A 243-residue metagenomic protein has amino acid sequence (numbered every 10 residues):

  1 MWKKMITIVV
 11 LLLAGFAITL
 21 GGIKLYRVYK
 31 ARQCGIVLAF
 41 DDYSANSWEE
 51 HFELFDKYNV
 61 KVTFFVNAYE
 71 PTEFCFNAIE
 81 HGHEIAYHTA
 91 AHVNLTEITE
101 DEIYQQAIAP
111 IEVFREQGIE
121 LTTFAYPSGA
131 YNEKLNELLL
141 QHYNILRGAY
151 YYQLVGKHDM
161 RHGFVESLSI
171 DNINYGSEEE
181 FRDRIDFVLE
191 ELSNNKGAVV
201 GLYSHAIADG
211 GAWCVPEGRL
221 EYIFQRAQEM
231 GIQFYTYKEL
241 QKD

Functional and structural regions predicted by a protein language model:
M1-I18: N-terminal Sec-pathway targeting helices
L20-V28, F187-V188: A short, compositionally biased domain-edge/stem linker segment
K24-E49, S169: Boundary/entry segment of secreted carbohydrate-active catalytic domains
C34-I36, D56-I145, Y150-D171, G197-D209 (+1 more regions): Metal-dependent polysaccharide deacetylase catalytic core of the NodB/CE4 family, i.e., the active-site-bearing domain
A39-F40, A86, F234: Generic enzyme active-site microenvironment
W48-K57, T72, F76, D101-I108 (+4 more regions): Amphipathic, non-transmembrane alpha-helical secondary structure
L168-K238: Catalytic grooves of carbohydrate-active enzymes
K242-D243: Short, solvent-exposed mixed-charge patches
